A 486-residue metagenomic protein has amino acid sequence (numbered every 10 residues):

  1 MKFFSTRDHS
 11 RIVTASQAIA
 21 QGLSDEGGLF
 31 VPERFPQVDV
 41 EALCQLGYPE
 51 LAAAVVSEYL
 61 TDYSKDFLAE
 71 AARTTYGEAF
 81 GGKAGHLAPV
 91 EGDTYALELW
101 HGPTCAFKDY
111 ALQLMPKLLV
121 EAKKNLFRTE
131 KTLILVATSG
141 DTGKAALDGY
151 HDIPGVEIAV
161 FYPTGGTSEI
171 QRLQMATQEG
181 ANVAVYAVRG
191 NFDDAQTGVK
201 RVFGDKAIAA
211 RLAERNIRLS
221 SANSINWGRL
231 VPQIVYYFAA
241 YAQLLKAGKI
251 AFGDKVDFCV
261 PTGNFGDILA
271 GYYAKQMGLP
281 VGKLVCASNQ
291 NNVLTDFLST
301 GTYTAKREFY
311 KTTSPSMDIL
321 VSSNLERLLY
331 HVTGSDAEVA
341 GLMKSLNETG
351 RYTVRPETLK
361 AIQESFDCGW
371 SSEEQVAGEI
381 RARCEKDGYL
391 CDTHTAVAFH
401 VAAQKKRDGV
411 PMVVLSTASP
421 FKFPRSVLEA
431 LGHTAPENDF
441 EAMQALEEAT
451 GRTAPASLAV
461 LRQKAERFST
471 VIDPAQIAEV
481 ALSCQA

Functional and structural regions predicted by a protein language model:
M1-A486: PLP-dependent amino-acid enzyme catalytic core
